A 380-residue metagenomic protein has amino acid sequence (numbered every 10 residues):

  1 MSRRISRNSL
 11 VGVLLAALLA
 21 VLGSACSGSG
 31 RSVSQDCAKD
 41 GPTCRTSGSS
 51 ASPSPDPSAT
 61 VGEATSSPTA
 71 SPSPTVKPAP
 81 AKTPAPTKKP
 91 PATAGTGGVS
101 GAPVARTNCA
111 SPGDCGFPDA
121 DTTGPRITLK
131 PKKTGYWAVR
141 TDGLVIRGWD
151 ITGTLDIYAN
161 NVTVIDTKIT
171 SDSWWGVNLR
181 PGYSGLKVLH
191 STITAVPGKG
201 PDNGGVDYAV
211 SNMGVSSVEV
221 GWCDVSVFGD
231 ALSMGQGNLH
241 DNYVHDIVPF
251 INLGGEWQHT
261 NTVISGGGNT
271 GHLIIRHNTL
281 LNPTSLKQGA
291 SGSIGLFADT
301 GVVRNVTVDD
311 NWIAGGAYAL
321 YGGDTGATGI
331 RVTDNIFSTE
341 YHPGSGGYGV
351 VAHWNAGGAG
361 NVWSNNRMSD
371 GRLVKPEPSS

Functional and structural regions predicted by a protein language model:
S2-G30: Secretory targeting and sorting signals
C26-P125: N-terminal low-complexity, Pro/Thr-rich disordered segments that flank secretion/membrane-targeting signals
G95-K168: N-terminal segments that cap or nucleate solenoid repeat domains
A102, T107-S111, G116-I127, T284 (+3 more regions): Long, ordered, amphipathic alpha-helical scaffolds
G116-A120, P125, V206-S217: Short, basic/low-complexity N-terminal boundary segments at the transition from targeting/disordered tails
K130-T134, I151-G153, S171-R180, A195-N212 (+5 more regions): Extracellular beta-strand/beta-solenoid scaffold signature
G143-D150, N161-S171, Y183-G198, G214-V227 (+5 more regions): Right-handed parallel beta-helix
